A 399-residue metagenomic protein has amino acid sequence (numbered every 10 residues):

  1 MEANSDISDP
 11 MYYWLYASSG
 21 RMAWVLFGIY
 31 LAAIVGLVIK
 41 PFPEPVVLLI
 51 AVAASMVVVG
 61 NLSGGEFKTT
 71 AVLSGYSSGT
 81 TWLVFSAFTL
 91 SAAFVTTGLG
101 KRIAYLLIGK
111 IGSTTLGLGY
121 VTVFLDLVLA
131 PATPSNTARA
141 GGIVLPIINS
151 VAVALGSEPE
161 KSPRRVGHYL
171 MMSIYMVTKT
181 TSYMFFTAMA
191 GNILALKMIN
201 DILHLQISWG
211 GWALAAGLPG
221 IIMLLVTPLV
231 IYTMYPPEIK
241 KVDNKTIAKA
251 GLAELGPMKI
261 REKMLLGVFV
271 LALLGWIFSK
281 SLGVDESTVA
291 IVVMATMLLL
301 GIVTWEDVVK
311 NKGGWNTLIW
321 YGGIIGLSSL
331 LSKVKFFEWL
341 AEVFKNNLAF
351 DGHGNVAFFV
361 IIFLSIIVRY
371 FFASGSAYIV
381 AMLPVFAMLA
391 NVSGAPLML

Functional and structural regions predicted by a protein language model:
M1-A3, N136-A140, L155-P257, M264: Juxtamembrane and boundary regions of transmembrane helices in multi-pass small-molecule transporters and channels
M11-M22, G36-P43, F67-G79, L205-L218 (+4 more regions): Interfacial loop-to-helix junctions that mark the boundaries of transmembrane helices in multi-pass membrane
W14-S18, V46, I50-P159, N311 (+1 more regions): Membrane-embedded alpha-helical segments and adjacent helix-loop junctions characteristic of multi-pass solute
G20, L31-I50, V72, L224 (+4 more regions): Flexible hinge motifs at transmembrane-helix junctions and intramembrane kinks/re-entrant loops in multi-pass membrane
G28-V35, V47-A54, V121, L125 (+10 more regions): Lipid-exposed faces of alpha-helical membrane segments in multi-pass integral membrane proteins
A33-P43, L125-S135, Y175-F186, G275-S281 (+1 more regions): Transmembrane alpha-helix interface/packing and boundary motifs in multi-pass membrane proteins, characterized by
F42, H168-I174, L265-L266, V309-I319: Alpha-helical transmembrane segments and their helix-start/interface "positive-inside/aromatic belt" motifs in integral
T115-L116, M258-L266: Select subsegments of transmembrane alpha-helices in polytopic membrane proteins, especially boundary-proximal
